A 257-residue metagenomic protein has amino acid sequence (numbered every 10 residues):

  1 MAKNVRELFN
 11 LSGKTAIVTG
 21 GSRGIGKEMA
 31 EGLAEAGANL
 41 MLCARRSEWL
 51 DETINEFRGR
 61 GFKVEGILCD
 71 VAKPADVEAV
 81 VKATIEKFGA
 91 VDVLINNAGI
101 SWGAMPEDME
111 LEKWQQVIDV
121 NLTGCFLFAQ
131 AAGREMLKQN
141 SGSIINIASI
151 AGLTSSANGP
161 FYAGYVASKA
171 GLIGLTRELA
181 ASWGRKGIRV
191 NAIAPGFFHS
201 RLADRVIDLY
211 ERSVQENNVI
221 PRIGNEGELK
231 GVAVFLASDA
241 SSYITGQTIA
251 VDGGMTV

Functional and structural regions predicted by a protein language model:
S22-R23: Conserved glycine-rich cofactor-binding loop
S47, L68-V80, L111, G227-E228: The beta1-alpha1 cofactor-binding region of Rossmann-like NAD(H)/NADP(H)-dependent oxidoreductases
M105-P106, E110-I118, A203, E211-V214: Substrate-binding pocket helix/loop in short-chain dehydrogenase/reductase
A129, Y165-S168, T176: Active-site helix of classical SDR
S149: Residue(s) in the substrate-gating loop at a strand-loop-helix junction that position the organic substrate next
G184, R189, I244-G246: Short, small/polar-rich loop/turn modules that mediate ligand/substrate recognition or access, typified
N218-L229, A240: A conserved structural motif in NAD(P)-dependent oxidoreductases
